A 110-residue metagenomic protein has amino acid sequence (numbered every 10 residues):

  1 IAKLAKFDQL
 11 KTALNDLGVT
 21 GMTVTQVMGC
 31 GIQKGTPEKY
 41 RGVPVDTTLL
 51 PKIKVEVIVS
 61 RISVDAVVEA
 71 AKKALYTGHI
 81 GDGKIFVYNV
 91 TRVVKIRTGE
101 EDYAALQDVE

Functional and structural regions predicted by a protein language model:
I1-E110: Positively charged, small/polar-rich N-terminal and surface patches that mediate targeting and assembly and bind
